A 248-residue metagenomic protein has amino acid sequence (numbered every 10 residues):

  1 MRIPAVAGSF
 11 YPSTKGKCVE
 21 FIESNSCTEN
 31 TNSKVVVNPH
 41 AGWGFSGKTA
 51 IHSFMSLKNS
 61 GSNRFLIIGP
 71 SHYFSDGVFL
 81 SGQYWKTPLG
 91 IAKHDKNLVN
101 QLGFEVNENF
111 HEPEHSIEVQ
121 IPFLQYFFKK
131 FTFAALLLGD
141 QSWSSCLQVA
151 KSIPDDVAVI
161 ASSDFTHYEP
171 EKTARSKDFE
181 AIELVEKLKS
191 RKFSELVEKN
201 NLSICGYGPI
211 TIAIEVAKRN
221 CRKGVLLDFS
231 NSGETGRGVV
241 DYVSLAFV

Functional and structural regions predicted by a protein language model:
M1-K223, F229-V239: Active-site histidine-anchored catalytic micro-motif
G236, Y242-V248: Terminal, contiguous helix-loop blocks that mediate binding/assembly
